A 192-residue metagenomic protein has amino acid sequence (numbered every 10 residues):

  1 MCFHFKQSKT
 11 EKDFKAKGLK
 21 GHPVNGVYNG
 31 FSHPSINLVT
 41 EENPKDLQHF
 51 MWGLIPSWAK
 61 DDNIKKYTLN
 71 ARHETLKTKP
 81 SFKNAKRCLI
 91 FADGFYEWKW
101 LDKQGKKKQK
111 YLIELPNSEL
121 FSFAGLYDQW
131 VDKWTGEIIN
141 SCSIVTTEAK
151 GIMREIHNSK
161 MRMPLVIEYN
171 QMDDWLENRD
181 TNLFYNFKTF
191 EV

Functional and structural regions predicted by a protein language model:
M1-V192: Short linear sequence motif anchored by a di-proline
